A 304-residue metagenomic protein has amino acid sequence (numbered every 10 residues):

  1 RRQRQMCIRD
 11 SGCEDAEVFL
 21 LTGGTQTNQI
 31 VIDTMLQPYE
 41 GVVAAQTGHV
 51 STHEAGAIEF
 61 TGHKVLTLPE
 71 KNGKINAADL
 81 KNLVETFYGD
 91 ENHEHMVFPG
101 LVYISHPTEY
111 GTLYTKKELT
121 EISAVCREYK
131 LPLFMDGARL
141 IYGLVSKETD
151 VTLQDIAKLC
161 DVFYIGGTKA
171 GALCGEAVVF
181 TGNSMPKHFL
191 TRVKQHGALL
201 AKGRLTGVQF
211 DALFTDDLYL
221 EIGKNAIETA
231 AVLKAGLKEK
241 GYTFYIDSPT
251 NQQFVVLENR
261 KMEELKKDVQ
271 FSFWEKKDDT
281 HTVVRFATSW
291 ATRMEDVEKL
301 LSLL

Functional and structural regions predicted by a protein language model:
Q3-I8: Short, small-residue-biased leader/transition segments that mark boundaries at the very start of proteins
D15-V42, S51-E59: Conserved beta-loop-alpha segment that forms the PLP phosphate-binding cup at the N-terminus of a helix
Q37-Y39, A231-V232, G236-L304: Conserved C-terminal alpha-helix-loop-beta "cap" of PLP-dependent enzymes that closes/shapes the active-site mouth
G62-G100, I104-P107, Y114-E121: PLP-dependent aminotransferase-class I/II
V65-L66, L133-M135, F244, F271: Hydrophobic beta-strand scaffold residues
K71, P99, S105, L113 (+2 more regions): Active-site C-terminal subdomain of aminotransferase-like
Y114-S146: Catalytic PLP-binding core of fold-type I/II PLP enzymes
